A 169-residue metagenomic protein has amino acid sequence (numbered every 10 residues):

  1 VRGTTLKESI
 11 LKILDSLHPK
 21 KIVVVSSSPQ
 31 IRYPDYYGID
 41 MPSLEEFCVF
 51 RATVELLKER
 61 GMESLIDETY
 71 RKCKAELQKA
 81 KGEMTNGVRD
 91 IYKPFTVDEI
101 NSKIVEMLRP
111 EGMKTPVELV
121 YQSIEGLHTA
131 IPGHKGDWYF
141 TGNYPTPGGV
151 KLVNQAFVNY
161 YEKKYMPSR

Functional and structural regions predicted by a protein language model:
V1-R169: PRPP-associated nucleotide enzymes
